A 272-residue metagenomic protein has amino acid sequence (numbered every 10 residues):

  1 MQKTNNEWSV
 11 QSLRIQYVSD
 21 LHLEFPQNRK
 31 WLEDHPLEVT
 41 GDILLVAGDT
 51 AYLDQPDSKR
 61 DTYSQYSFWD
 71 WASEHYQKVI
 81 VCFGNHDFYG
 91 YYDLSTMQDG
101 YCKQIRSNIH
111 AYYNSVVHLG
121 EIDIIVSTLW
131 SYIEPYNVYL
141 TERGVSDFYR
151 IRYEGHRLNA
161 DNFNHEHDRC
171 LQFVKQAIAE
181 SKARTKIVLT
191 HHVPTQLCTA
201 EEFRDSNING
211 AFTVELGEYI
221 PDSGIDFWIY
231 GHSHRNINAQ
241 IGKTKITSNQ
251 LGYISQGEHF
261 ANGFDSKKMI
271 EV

Functional and structural regions predicted by a protein language model:
M1-Q77, F88-T96, Y153: N-terminal active-site segment of His-dependent metallophosphoesterases
Q2, S9-S12, V117-H118, A200 (+2 more regions): Binuclear metal-dependent phosphoesterase catalytic core
S12-H22, E121-W130, I187-H191, K245-L251: Active-site-proximal beta-strand elements of phosphoester/diester hydrolases
Y17-S19, L44-D49, I80-N85, H110-N114 (+4 more regions): Active-site neighborhood of phospho(di)ester-bond hydrolases with catalytic His/Asp-centered motifs
H22-N28, A51-Q55, N85-D93, V116-H118 (+4 more regions): Active-site environment of divalent metal-dependent phosphoester hydrolases
H75-K78, A183, I225-D226, K243-T244: A short helix->loop->beta-strand "cap" motif at the edges of active sites that frequently abuts
K78-Y153: A basic- and aromatic-enriched beta-loop-alpha substructure that forms the phosphate/nucleotide- and DNA/RNA-contacting
I125-I187, H192-F203: Active-site-proximal loop/helix segment associated with metal-binding centers of metalloenzymes
